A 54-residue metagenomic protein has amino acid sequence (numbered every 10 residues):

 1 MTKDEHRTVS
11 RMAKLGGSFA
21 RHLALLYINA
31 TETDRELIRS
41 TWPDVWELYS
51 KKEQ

Functional and structural regions predicted by a protein language model:
M1-D4, S50-Q54: Short intrinsically disordered terminal tails
M1-L25: N-terminal acidic leader/helix
S18-E53: Short, charge-rich amphipathic interface segments used for partner binding and complex assembly
